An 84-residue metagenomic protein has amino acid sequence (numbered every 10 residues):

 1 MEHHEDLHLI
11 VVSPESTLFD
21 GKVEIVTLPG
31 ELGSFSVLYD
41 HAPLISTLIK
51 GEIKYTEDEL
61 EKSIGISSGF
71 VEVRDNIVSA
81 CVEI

Functional and structural regions predicted by a protein language model:
M1-D6: Short, charged, intrinsically disordered terminal tails
L7-I84: Compact, glycine-rich, soluble single-domain proteins
